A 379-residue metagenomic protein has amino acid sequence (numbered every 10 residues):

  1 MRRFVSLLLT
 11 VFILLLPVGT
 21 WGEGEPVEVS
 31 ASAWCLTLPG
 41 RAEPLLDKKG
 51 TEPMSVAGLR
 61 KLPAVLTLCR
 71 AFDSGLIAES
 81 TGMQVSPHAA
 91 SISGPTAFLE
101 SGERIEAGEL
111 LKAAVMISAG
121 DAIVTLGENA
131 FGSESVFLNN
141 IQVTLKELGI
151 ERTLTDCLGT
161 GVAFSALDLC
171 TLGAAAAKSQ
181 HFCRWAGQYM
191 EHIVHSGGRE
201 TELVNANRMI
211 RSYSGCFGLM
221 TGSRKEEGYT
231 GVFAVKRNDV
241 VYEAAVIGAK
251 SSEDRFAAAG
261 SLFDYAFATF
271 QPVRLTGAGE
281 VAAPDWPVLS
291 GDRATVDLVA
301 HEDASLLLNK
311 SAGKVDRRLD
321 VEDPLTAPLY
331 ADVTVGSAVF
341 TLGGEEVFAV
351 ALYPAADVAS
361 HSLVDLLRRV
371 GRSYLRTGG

Functional and structural regions predicted by a protein language model:
M1, L16-E23: Intrinsically disordered, low-complexity Ser/Thr/Pro-rich tracts
R2-T10: Sec-dependent signal peptide recognition, specifically the positively charged N-region followed immediately by
R3-F4, L62, R237: Hydrophobic alpha-helical segments, especially transmembrane helices and their immediate juxtamembrane helical caps
L9, N140-I141, N205, L262: Generic structural signal for hydrophobic residues
L9-P17: Hydrophobic core
L15-L16, S74, R274-G277: Residues in and immediately flanking transmembrane alpha helices
T20-Q180: Active-site-adjacent loops and short helices of periplasmic peptidoglycan-processing enzymes
E147-E151, G161-G379: Domain-terminus/edge residues, biased toward the C-terminal soluble/receptor-binding domains of extracytoplasmic
